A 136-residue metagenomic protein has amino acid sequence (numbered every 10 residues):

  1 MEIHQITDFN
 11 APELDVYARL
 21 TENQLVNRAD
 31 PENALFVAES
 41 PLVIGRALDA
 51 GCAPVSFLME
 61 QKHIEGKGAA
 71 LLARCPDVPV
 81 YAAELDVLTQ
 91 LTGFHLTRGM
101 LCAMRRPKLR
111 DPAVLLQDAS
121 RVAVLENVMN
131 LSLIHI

Functional and structural regions predicted by a protein language model:
M1-Q61: Boundary-proximal intrinsically disordered activation/regulatory segments immediately upstream of a helical core
P12, E39, A83, M129-S132: Short secondary-structure boundary/capping elements
P31-V37, V122-S132: Short, glycine-rich nucleotide/cofactor-binding loops
P41-L42, H63-I64, P107, M129-N130: Short beta->alpha connector loops
M59, M104, L125: Short beta-strand/turn micro-motifs composed of small residues that flank or help shape donor/cofactor-binding pockets
K62-A119: S-adenosyl-L-methionine/SAH cofactor-binding core of RNA-modifying enzymes
I134-I136: Conserved small/polar residues in nucleotide/adenosyl-binding loops
